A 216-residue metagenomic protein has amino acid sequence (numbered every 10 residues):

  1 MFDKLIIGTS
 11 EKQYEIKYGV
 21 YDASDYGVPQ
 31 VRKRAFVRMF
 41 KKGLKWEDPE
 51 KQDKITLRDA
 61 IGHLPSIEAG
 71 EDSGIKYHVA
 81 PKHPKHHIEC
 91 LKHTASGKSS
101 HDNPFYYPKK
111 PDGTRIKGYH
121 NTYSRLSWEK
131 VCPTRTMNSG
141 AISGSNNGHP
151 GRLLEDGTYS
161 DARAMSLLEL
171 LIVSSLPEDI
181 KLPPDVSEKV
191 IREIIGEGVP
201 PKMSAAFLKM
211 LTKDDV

Functional and structural regions predicted by a protein language model:
M1-R125: Class I S-adenosyl-L-methionine
H87-V216: C-terminal target-recognition/interaction regions appended to catalytic cores
